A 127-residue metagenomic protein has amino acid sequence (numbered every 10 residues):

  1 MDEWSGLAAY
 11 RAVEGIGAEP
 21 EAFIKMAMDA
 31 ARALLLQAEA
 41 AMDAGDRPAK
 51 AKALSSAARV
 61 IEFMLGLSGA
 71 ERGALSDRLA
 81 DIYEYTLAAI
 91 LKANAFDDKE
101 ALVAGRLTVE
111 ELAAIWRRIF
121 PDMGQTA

Functional and structural regions predicted by a protein language model:
M1-Q37, A41-A44, P48-S55, E62-L67 (+1 more regions): N-terminal intrinsically disordered, cationic/polar leader segments that include organellar targeting peptides
